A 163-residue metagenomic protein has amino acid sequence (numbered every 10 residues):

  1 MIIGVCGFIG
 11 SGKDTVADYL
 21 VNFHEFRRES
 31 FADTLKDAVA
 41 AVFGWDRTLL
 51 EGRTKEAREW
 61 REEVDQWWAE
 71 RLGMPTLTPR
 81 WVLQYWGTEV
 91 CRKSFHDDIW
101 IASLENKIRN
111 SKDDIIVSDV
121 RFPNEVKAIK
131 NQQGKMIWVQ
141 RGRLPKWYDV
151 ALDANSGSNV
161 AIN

Functional and structural regions predicted by a protein language model:
M1-I3: Extreme N-terminal starter segment of soluble prokaryotic enzymes
V5, V117: Hydrophobic anchor at the beta1->P-loop junction of P-loop NTPases
C6-I9, S103-L104, N124-N163: Small-molecule kinase domains that catalyze NTP-dependent phosphoryl transfer to phosphate-bearing small molecules
D14: Walker A/P-loop
N22-E29: Post-Walker A helix-loop "phosphate-sensing" segment adjacent to the P-loop in P-loop NTPases
D33-D113: ATP-dependent small-molecule kinase phosphotransfer cores that center on conserved nucleotide phosphate-binding segments
D119-F122: Short, well-ordered beta-to-alpha junction loops that form the rim of enzyme active sites and present histidine/acidic
